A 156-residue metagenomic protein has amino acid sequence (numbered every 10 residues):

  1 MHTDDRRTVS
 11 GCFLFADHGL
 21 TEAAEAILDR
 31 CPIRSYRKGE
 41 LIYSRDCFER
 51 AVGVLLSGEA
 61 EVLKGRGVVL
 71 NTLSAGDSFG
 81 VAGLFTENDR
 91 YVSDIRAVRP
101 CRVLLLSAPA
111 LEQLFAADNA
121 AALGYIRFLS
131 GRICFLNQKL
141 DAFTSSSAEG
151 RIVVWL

Functional and structural regions predicted by a protein language model:
M1-K38, G83-T86, A117: Cyclic nucleotide-binding regulatory module and flanking cytosolic helices
L28-D29, C47-E49: Short, small/polar residue-rich loop motifs at catalytic or cofactor-binding pockets
G39, R50-E61, G65, A75-D77: Glycine- and acidic-residue-biased ligand/ion/polar-headgroup-sensing regions
L41-C47: Short phosphate-coordinating micro-motif centered on Lys-Gly-acidic
I42, V69-N71: Local beta-strand/beta-hairpin segments that build beta-sheet-rich folds
N71-R127, C134: Cyclic-nucleotide recognition modules
A116-L156: Polybasic "coupling" helices that flank or enter modular domains
